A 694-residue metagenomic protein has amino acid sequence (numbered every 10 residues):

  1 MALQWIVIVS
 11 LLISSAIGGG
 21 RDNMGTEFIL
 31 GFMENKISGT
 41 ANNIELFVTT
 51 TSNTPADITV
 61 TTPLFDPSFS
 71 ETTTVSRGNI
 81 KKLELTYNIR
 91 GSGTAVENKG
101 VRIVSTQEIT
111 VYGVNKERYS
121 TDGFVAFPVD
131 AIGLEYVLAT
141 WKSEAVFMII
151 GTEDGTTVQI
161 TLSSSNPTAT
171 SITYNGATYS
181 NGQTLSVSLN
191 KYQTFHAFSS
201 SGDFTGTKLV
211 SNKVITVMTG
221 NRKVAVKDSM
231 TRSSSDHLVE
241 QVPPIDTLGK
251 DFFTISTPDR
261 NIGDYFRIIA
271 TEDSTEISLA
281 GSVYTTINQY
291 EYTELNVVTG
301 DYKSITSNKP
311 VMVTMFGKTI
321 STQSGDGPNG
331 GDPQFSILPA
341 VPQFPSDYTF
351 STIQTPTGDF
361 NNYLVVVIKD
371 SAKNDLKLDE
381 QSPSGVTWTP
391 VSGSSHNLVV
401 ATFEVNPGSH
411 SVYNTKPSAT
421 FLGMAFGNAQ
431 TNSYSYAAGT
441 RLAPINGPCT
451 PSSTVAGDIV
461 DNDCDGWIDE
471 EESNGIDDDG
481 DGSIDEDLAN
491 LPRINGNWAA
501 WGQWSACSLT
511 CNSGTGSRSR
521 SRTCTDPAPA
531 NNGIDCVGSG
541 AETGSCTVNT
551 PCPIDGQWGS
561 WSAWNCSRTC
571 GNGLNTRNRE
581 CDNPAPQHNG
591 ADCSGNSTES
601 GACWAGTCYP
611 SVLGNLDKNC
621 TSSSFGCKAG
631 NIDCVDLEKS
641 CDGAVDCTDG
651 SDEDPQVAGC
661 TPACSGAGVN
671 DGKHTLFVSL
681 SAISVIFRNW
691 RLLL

Functional and structural regions predicted by a protein language model:
A2-L3, S14-T454, C464, G480: Intrinsically disordered, low-complexity linker/terminal regions across diverse proteins
A2-V9, H674-S679: Sec-dependent signal peptide recognition, specifically the positively charged N-region followed immediately by
I8-V9, I13, D642, L680-I686: Sec-dependent N-terminal signal peptides of Gram-negative exported proteins
S10-M24, F687-L694: N-terminal signal peptide
C449-I494, N631-K639, G643-G659: Extracellular calcium-associated, cysteine-rich motifs in secreted modular proteins
P492-I632, L637, D649-C664: Thrombospondin type-1
C524, C581-D582, S640, V645-D646 (+1 more regions): Short cysteine/histidine-rich zinc-coordinating motifs and their immediately flanking basic loops
V669-L694: Cleavable C-terminal sorting propeptides in eukaryotic secreted/cell-surface proteins
